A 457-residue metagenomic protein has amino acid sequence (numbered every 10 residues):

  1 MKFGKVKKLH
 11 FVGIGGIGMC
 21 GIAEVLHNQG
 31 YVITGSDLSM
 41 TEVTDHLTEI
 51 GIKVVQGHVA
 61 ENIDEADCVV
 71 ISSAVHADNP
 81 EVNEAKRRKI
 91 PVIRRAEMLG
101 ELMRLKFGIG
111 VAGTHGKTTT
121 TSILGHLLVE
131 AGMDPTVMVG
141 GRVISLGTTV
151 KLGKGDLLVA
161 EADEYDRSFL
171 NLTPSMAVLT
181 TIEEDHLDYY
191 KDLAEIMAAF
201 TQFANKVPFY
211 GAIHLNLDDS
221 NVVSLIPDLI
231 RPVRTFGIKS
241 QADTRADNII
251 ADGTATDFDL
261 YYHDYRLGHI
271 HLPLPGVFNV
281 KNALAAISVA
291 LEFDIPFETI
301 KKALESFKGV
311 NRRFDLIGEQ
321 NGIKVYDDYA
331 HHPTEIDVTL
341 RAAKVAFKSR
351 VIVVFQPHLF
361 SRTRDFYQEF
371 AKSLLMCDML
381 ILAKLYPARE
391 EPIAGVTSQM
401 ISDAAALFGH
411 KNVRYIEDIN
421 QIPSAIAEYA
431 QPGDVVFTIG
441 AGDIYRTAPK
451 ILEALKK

Functional and structural regions predicted by a protein language model:
M1-R94, M98, A212, S220 (+4 more regions): N-terminal leader/targeting and accessory segments in enzymes
K2-H10, G18, V25-Q29, G253-T254 (+1 more regions): Nucleotide phosphate-binding/pyrophosphate-handling subdomain across enzymes that bind or process nucleotide phosphates
K8-F11, V69, I109, P135 (+3 more regions): Conserved hydrophobic helix-helix packing surfaces used for dimerization/oligomerization
V25-Y31, T48, E61-N62, S73-L217 (+4 more regions): Phosphate-binding loop of NTP-binding sites
Y31-L38, A212-L217, V353-Q356, C377-P387: Short internal beta-strands
S36, V55-H58, I93-E97, M138-V139 (+4 more regions): Beta-strand->loop->alpha-helix junctions that form or flank phosphate-binding loops in nucleotide-handling enzymes
I63-C68, D156, Q431-D434: Short acidic/histidine-rich motifs immediately flanking catalytic phosphotransfer sites in two-component signaling
A371-P432: C-terminal helical cap/extension that packs against the catalytic core of soluble nucleotide-cofactor enzymes
